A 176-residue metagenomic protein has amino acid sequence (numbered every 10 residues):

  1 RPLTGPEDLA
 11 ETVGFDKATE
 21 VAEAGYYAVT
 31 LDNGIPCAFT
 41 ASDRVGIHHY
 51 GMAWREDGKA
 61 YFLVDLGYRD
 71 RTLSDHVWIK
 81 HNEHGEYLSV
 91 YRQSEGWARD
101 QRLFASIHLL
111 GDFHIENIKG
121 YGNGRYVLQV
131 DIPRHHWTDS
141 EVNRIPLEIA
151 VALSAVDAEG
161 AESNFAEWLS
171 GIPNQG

Functional and structural regions predicted by a protein language model:
R1-G176: Beta-sandwich/jelly-roll carbohydrate-recognition scaffolds of carbohydrate-active enzymes
